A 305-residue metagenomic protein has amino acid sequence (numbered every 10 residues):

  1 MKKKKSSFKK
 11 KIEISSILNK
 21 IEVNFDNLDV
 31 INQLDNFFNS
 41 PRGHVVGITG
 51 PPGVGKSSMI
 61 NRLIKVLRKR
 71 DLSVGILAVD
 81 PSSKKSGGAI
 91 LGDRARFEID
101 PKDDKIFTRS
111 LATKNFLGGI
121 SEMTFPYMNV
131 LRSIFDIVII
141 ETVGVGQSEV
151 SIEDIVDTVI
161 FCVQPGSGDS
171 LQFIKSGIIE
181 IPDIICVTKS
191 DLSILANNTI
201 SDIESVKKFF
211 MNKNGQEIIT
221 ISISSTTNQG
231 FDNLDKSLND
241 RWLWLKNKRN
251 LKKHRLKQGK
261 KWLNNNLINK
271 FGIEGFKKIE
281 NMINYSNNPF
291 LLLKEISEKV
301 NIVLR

Functional and structural regions predicted by a protein language model:
K2-V46, P51-V54, L63-S148, T158 (+1 more regions): Nucleotide-state-sensitive switch-loop elements of NTP-binding domains
K10-E13, D26, S82, S86 (+13 more regions): Helical mechanochemical/support elements of P-loop NTPase systems and associated helical scaffolds
K10-S16, S222, N233-R305: Long, well-ordered amphipathic alpha-helical subdomains in the mid-to-C-terminal portions of large enzyme subunits
S57: Walker A/P-loop
L72, D104, I155-T158, E180-D183 (+1 more regions): Short glycine-/polar-rich loops that comprise or flank the Walker A/P-loop and associated switch/sensor motifs
N129-S133, I137, Q147-G166, S176-C186: Inter-motif core of Ras-like GTPase G domains
I181-I184, S190-W244: Canonical P-loop GTPase G-domain recognition
